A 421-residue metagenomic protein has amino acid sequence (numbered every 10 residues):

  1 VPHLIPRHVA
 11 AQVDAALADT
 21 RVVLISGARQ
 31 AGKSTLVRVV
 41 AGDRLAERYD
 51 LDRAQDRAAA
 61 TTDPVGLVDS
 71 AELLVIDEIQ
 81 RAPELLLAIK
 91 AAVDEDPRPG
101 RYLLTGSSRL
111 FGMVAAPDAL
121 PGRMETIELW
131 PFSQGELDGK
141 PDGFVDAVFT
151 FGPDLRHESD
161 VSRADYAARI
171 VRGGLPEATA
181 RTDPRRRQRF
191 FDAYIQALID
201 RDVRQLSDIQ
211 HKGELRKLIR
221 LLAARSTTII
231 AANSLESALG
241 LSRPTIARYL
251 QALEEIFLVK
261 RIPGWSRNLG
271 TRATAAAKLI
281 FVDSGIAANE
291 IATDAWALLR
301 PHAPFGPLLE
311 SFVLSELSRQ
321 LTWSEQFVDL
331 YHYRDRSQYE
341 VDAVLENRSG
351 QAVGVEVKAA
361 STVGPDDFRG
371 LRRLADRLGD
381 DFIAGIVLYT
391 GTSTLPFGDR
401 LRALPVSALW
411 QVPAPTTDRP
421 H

Functional and structural regions predicted by a protein language model:
V1-D14: N-terminal pre-Walker A segment at the start of P-loop NTPase domains
I25: Hydrophobic anchor at the beta1->P-loop junction of P-loop NTPases
K33-S34: Conserved lysine of the Walker
A59-L103: Conserved nucleotide-sensing/catalytic segment adjacent to the nucleotide-binding pocket in NTP-handling enzymes
R101-S107, E128: Structural recognition of the conserved hydrophobic beta-strand(s) that form the central parallel beta-sheet of P-loop
V114-A224, T228-I229: Interdomain motor-coupling "hinge/lid" segment immediately C-terminal to the ATP-binding subdomain of NTP-driven enzymes
T179-A352: Accessory nucleic acid-recognition modules appended to NTPase machines
T390-H421: Domain-level recognition of nuclease-like catalytic cores that cleave nucleotide substrates
